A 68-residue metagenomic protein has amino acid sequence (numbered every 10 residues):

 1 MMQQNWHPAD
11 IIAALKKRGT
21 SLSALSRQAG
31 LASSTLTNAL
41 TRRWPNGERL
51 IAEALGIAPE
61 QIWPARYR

Functional and structural regions predicted by a protein language model:
M1-R18, E60, P64: A short, Lys/Arg-rich alpha-helix, primarily the initiator
D10-I11, T35, L50: Pre-recognition alpha-helix immediately N-terminal to the DNA-recognition helix within helix-turn-helix or winged-helix
L25-S26, I51: Short alpha-helical "recognition helix" segments of helix-turn-helix
G30-W44: Recognition helix of helix-turn-helix/homeodomain-like DNA-binding domains that insert into the DNA major groove
G47-Q61: DNA major-groove recognition helix of helix-turn-helix/homeodomain DNA-binding modules
